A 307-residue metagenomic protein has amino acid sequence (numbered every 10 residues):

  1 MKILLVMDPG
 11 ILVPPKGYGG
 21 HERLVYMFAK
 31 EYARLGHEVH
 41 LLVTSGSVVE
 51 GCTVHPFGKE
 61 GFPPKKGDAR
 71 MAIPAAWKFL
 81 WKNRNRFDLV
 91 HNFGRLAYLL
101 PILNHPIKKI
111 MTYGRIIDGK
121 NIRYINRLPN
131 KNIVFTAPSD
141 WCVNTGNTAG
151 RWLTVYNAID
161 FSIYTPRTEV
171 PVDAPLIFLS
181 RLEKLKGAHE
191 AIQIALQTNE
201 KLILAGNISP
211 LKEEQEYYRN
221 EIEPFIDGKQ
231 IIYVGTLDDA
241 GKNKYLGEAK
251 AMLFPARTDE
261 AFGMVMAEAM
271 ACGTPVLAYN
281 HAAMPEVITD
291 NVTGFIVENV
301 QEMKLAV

Functional and structural regions predicted by a protein language model:
I11-L12, E31-P64, P210: N-terminal strand-loop element at the rim of the active site of nucleotide-sugar-dependent glycosyltransferases
N92-A97: Short His-centered aromatic/hydrophobic patch
K108-G119, N126-P166: Donor nucleotide-sugar binding/catalytic pocket of nucleotide-sugar-dependent glycosyltransferases
V134-T136, A149-A205: Conserved donor-binding/catalytic core segment of Leloir-type glycosyltransferases
G206, R219-A240: Nucleotide-activated donor-binding/catalytic signature segment of Leloir-type glycosyltransferases, i.e., the conserved
G247-A261, T274: Acidic donor-binding loop of glycosyltransferase active sites
A271, P275-A278, I296: Short hydrophobic beta-strand element within catalytic cores of glycosyltransferases and related nucleotide-activated
D290-N291, F295-Q301: Conserved acidic donor-binding segment of nucleotide-sugar-dependent glycosyltransferases
